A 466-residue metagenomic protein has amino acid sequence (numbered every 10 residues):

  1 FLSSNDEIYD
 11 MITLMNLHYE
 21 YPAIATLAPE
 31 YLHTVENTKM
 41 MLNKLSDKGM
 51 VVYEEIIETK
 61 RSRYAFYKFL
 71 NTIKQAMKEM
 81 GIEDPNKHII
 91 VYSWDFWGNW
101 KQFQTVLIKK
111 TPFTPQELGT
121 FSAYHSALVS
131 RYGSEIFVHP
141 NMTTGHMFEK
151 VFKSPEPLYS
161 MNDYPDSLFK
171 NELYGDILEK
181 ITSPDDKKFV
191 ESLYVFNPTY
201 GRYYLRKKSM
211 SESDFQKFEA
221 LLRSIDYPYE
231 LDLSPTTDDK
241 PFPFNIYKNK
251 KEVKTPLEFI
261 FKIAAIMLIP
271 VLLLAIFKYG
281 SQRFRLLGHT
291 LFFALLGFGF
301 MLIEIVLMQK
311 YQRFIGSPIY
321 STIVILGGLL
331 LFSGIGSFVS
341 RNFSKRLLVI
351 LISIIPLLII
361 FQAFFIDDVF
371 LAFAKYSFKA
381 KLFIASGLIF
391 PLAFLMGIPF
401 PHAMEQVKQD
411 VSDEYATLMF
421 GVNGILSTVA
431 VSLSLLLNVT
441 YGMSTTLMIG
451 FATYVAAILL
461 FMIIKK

Functional and structural regions predicted by a protein language model:
F1-P115, G119-K466: Alpha-helical transmembrane segments of multi-pass membrane proteins
